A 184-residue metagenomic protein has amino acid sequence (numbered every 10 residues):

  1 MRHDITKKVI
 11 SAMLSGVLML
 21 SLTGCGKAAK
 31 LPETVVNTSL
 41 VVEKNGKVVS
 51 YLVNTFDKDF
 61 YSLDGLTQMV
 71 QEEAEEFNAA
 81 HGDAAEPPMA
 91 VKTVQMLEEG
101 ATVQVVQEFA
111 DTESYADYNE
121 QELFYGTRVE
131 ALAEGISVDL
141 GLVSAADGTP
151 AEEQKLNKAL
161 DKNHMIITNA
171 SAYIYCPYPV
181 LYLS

Functional and structural regions predicted by a protein language model:
R2-M13: Bacterial N-terminal signal peptides that target proteins for export
S21-G24: C-terminal motif of bacterial Sec signal peptides marking the signal peptidase cleavage site
G26-A28: Bacterial signal peptide processing site
P32-T93: N-terminal Sec/ER secretory leader and immediately downstream segment of secreted/extracellular precursors
Q95-S184: Mature, soluble, non-transmembrane domains
